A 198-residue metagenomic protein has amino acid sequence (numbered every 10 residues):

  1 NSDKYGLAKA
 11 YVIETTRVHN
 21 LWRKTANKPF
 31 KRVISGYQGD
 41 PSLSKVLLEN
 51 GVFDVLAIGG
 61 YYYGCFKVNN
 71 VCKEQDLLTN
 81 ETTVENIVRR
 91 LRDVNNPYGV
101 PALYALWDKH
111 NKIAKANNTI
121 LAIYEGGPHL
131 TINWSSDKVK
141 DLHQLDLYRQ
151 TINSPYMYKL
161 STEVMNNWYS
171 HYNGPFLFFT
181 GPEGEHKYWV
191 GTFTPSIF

Functional and structural regions predicted by a protein language model:
S2-A122, N133: Noncatalytic carbohydrate-binding groove/subsite architecture in carbohydrate-active enzymes
R32-Y37, E125-G127, P175-E185: Acidic carboxylate-rich catalytic motifs and surrounding loops in phosphoryl-/glycosyl-chemistry enzymes
F53, S170-N173: A broad structural signal for short, well-ordered beta-strand segments within beta-sheet-rich domains
A114, W168-Y169: A generic structural signal for well-ordered alpha-helical segments
T119, N173-G174: A short helix->loop->beta-strand "cap" motif at the edges of active sites that frequently abuts
H129-T131: C-terminal functional module detector
D137-N167, L177-F198: Aromatic-rich peripheral "rim/lid" segments of glycoside hydrolase catalytic domains that contact and position glycan
